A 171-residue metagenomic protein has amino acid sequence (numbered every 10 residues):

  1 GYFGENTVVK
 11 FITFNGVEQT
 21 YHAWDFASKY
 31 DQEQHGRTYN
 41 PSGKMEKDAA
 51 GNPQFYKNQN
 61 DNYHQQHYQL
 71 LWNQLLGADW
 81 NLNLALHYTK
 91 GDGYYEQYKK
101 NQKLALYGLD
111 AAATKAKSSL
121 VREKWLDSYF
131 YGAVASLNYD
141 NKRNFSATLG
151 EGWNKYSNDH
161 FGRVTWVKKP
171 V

Functional and structural regions predicted by a protein language model:
G1-N6, L75-L76: Outer-membrane beta-barrel pore proteins
N6-V9, N81: Alpha-helical solenoid repeat scaffolds used for protein-protein interaction
V8-Q69, Y95-R122: Acidic/polar loop-and-plug regions of large Gram-negative outer-membrane beta-barrel proteins
N62-V171: Face-selective signature of the C-terminal outer-membrane beta-barrel domain
